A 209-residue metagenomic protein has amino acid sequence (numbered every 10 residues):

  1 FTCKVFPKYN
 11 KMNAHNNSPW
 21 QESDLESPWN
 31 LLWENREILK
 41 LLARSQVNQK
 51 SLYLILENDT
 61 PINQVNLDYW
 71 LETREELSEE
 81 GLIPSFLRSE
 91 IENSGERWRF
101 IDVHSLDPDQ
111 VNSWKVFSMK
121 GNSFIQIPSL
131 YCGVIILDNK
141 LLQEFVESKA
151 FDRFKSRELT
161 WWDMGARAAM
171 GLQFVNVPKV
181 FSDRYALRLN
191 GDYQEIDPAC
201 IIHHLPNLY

Functional and structural regions predicted by a protein language model:
T2, L52-Y53, G81-I83, K179: Beta-sheet entry/capping signal
T2-L52, L56: Active-site-proximal specificity loops/subdomain of glycosyltransferases
C3-P7, S23-L25, G81-R88, E158 (+1 more regions): A generic structural motif
F6-K11, F86-N93, A186-L187: Short beta-alpha junction loops
W29-E37, V65-E72, K155, L159-G171: Well-ordered, non-membrane alpha-helical segments in soluble/globular domains
N58-P61: Acidic metal-phosphate-binding loop of nucleotide-sugar-dependent transferases
N63-F154: Conserved catalytic core of nucleotide-sugar-dependent glycosyltransferases
N139-K140, E144-Y209: C-terminal catalytic/acceptor-binding lobe
